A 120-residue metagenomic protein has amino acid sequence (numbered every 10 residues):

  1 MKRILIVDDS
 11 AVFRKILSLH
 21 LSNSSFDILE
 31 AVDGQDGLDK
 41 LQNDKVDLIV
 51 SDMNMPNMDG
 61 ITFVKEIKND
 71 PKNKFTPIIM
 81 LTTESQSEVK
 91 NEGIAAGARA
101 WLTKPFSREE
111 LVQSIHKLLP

Functional and structural regions predicted by a protein language model:
A11-L29, A96: Two-component/phosphorelay signaling modules centered on CheY-like receiver
A31-Q35, R108: Conserved Asp/Asn-Gly motif in the active-site loop of CheY-like receiver
K45-V50: Active-site beta3 strand of CheY-like receiver
D52, T82: Active-site residues of response regulator receiver
M55: Receiver (REC) domain active-site loop signature in two-component systems and cognate sites in sensor histidine kinases
F106-I115: C-terminal output helix
